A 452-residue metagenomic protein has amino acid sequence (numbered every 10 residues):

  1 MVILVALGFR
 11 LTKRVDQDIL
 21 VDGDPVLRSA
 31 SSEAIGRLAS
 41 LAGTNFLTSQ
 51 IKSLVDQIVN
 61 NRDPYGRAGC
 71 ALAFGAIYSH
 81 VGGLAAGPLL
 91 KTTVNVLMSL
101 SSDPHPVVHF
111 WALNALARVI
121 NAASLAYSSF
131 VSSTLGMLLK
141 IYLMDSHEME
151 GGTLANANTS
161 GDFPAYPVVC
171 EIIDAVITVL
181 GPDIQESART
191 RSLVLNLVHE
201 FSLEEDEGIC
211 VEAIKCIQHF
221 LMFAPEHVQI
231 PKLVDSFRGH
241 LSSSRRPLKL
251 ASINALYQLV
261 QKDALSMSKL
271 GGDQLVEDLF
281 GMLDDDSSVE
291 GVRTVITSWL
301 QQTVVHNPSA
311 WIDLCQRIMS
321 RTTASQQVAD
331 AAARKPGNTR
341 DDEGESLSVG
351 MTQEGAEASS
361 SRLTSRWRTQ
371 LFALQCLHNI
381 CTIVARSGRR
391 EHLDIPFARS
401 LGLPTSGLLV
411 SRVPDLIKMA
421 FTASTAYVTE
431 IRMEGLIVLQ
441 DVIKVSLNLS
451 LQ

Functional and structural regions predicted by a protein language model:
M1-Q452: Extended, low-complexity, acidic/polar intrinsically disordered regions that flank or interrupt HEAT/TOG/ARM solenoid
